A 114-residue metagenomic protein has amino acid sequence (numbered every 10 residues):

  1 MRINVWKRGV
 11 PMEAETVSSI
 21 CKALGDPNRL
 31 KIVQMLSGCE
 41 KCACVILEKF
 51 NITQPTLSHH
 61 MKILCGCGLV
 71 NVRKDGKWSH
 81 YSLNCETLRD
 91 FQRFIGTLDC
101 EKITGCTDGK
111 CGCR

Functional and structural regions predicted by a protein language model:
R2-P11, E15-T16, C85-R114: Amphipathic alpha-helical dimerization/coiled-coil segments that flank or bridge DNA-binding/regulatory modules
K7-P11, I32, H60: Intrinsically disordered and other compositionally biased segments
E15-T53, S79-T87: N-terminal helix-turn-helix DNA-binding core of bacterial DNA-binding proteins
Q34, S58-H60, K77: Base-recognition residues in the alpha-helical recognition helix of bacterial helix-turn-helix
C65-D75, S82: Beta-hairpin "wing" of winged helix-turn-helix
